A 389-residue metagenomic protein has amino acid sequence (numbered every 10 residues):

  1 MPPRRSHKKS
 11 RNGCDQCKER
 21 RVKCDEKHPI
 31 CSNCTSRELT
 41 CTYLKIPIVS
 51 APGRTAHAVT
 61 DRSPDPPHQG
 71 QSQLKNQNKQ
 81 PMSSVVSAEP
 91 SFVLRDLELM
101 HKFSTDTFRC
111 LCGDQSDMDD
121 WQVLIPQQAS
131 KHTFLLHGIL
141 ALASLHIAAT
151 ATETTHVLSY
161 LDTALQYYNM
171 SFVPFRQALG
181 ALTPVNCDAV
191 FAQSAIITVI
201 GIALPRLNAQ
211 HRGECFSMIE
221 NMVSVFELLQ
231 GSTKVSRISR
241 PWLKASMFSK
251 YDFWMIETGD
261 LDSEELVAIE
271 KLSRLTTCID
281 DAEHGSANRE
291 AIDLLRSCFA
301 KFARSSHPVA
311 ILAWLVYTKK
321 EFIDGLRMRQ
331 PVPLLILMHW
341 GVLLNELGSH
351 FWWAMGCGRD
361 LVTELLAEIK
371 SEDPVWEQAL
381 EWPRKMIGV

Functional and structural regions predicted by a protein language model:
M1-V49: N-terminal cysteine-rich, zinc-dependent DNA-binding domains of eukaryotic transcription factors
P3, R20-R21, R37-L39, I46-T276 (+2 more regions): Intrinsically disordered, low-complexity acidic/Ser/Thr-rich segments used as protein-protein interaction/activation
R4-R11, Q115-S116, L312-V316: Short helix-capping and inter-helix turn/linker motifs at the boundaries of alpha-helical repeat units
K18, T35, L140, S144 (+5 more regions): Residues within alpha-helical segments
H28, D188-V190, L335: Extracellular structured ligand-interaction cores
Q127, E220-V389: C-terminal effector modules of eukaryotic transcription factors
